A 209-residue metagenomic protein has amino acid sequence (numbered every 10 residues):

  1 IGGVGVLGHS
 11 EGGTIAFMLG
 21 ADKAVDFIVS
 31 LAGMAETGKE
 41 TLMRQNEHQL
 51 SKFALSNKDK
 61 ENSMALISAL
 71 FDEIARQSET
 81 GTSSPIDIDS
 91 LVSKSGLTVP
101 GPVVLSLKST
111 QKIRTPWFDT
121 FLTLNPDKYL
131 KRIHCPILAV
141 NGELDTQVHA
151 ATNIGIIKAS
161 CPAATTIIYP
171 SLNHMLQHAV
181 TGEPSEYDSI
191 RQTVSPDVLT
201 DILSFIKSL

Functional and structural regions predicted by a protein language model:
I1-L7: Gly/Ser-rich "nucleophile elbow"/oxyanion-hole loop immediately N-terminal to the catalytic nucleophile in hydrolases
G5, F27-V29: Residue in the alpha/beta-hydrolase core beta-strand immediately N-terminal to the catalytic nucleophile
G8-M18: Glycine-rich nucleophile elbow surrounding the catalytic serine of serine-hydrolase chemistry
L31-T120, L124-K128: Accessory cap/linker subdomain of secreted extracellular hydrolases
I133, A139-N141: Short beta-strand/loop motif that positions the catalytic acidic residue of the alpha/beta-hydrolase fold
C135, V148-A159: Short alpha-helix in the alpha/beta-hydrolase fold that links the catalytic acid
L144-V148, H174: Acidic catalytic loop of the alpha/beta-hydrolase fold
L172-L176, V180-L209: Catalytic active-site module of serine/aspartate enzymes centered on a nucleophile-bearing elbow/loop
